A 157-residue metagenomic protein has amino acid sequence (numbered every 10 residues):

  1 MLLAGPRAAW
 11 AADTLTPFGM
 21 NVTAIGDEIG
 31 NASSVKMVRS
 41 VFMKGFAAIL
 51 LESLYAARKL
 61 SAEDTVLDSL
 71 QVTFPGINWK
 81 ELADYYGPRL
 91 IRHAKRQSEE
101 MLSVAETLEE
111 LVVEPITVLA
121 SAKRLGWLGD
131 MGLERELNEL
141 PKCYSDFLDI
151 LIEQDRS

Functional and structural regions predicted by a protein language model:
M1, S121, F147-L151: Generic structural hydrophobic/aromatic packing signal, biased to beta-strands
M1-K44: Rossmann-fold dinucleotide-binding core
P6-T16, L51-A56, R96, C143-D149: Short, basic, helix/turn surface patches
D13-T16, G26-I29, S61, E81 (+2 more regions): Residue-level signal for the start and early helices of compact helical domains
V35-L140: Helical "substrate-binding/catalytic lid" subdomain of Rossmann-like NAD(P)-dependent dehydrogenases/reductases
N138-S157: Short, basic/aromatic-enriched C-terminal tail that caps enzymatic domains
